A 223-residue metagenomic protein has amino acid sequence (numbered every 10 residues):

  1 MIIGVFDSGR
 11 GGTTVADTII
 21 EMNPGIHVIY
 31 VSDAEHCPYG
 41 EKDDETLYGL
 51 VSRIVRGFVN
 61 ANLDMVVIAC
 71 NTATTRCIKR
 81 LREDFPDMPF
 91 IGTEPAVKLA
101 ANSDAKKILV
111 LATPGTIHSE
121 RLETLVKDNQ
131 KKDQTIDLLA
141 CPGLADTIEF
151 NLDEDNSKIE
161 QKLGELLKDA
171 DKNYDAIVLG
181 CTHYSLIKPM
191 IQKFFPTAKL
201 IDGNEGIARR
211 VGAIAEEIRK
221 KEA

Functional and structural regions predicted by a protein language model:
M1-A223: Non-catalytic structural scaffold of enzyme domains
